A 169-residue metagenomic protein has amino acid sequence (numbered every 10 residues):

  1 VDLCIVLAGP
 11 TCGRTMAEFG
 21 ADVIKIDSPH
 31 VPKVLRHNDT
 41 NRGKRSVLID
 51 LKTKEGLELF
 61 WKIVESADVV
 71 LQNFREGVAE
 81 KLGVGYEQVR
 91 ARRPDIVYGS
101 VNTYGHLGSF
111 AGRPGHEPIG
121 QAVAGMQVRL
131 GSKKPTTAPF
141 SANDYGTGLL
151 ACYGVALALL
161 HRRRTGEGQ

Functional and structural regions predicted by a protein language model:
V1, G43-R92: A structured beta-alpha segment of the ubiquitous adenosine-cofactor-binding alpha/beta core
V1-V31: Conserved small-residue-rich beta-alpha loop and adjacent elements that most often cradle the phosphate/pyrophosphate
I5, K52, F140-D144: Alpha-helix N-cap/helix-initiation motif
I5, L51, R75-E76, N102-T103 (+1 more regions): Short glycine-/small-residue-rich Rossmann-like dinucleotide-binding loops
G9, V78-E80, H106: Short glycine-rich, flexible loops that bind phosphorylated cofactors or substrates
T15, F19, L82-Q169: Active-site-adjacent "lid/gating" segments in soluble enzymes
I24, V47, V97-G99: Hydrophobic/aromatic beta-strand patches that form the interior of the parallel beta-sheet core in alpha/beta enzyme
R36-N41: Active-site-proximal loop->helix
